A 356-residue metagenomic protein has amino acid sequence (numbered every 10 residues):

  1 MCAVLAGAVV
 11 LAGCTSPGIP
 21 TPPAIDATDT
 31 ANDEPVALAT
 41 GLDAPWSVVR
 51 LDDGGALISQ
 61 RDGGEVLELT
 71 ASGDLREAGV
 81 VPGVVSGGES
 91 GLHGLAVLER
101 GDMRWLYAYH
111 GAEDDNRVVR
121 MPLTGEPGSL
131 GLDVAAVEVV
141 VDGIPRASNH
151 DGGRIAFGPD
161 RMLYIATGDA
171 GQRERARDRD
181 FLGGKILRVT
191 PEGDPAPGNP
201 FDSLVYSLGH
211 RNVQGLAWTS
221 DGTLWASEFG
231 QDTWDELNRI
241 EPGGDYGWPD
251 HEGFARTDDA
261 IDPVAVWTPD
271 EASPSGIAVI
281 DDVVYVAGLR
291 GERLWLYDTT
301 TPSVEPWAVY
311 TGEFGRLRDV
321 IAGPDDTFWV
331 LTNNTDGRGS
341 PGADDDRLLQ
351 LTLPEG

Functional and structural regions predicted by a protein language model:
M1-A8: Sec-dependent N-terminal signal peptides
L11-G13: C-terminal motif of bacterial Sec signal peptides marking the signal peptidase cleavage site
T15-Q172, T223-G230, E271-W307, I321-G356: Acidic, Gly/Ser/Thr-rich repeat motifs that build Ca2+-stabilized beta-propeller blades
R76-G88, A135-D151, V189-L208, G244-P269 (+1 more regions): Surface-exposed loop and turn segments in beta-propeller and other repeat-based domains that flank or scaffold
V205-D232: Repeat-solenoid scaffold signature
